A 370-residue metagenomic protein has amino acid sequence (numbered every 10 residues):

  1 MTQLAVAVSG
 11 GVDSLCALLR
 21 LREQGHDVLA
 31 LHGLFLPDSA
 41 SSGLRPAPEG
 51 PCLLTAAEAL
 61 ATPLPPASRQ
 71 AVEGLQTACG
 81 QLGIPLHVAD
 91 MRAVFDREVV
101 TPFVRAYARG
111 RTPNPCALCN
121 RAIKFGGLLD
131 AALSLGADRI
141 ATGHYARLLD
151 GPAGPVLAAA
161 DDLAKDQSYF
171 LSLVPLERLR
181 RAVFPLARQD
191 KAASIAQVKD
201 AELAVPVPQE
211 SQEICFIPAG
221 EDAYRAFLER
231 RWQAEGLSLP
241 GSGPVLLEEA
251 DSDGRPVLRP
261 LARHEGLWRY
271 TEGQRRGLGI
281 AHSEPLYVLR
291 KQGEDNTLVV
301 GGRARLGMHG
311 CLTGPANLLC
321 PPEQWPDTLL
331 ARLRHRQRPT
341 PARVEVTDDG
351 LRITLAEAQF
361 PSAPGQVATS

Functional and structural regions predicted by a protein language model:
M1-S172, K191-A193, K199-D200: ATP-dependent adenylation/nucleotidyltransferase module used to activate substrates
S9-V12, A141-S370: AMP-forming adenylation/ATP pyrophosphatase catalytic core
